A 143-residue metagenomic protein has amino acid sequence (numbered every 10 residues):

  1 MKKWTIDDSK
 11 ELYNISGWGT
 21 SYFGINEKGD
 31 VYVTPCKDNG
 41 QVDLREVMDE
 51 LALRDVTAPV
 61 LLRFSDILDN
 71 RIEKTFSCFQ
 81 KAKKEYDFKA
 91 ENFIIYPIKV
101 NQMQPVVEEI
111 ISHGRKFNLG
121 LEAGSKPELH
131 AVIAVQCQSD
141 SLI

Functional and structural regions predicted by a protein language model:
M1-I143: A charged N-terminal "starter" segment
